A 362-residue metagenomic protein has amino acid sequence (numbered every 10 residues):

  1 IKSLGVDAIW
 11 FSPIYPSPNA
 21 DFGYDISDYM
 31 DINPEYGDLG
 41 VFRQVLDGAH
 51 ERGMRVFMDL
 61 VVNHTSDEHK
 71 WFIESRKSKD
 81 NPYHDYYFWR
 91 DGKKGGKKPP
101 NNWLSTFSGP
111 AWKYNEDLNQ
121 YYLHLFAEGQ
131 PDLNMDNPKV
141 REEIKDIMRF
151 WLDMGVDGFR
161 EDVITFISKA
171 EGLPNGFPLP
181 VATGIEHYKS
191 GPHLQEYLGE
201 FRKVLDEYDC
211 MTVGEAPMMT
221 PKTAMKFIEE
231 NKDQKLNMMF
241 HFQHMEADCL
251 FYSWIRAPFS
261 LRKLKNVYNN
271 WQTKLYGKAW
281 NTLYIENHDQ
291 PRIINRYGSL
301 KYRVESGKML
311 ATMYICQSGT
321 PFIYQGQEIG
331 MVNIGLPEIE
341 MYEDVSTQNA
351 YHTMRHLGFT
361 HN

Functional and structural regions predicted by a protein language model:
I1-N362: Active-site and adjacent substrate-binding regions of carbohydrate-active enzymes
